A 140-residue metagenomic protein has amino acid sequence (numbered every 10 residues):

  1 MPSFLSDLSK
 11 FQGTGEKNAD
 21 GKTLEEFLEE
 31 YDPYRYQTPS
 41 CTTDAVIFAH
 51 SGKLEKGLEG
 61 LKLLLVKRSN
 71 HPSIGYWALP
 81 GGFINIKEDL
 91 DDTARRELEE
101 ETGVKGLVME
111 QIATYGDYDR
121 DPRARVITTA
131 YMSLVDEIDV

Functional and structural regions predicted by a protein language model:
M1-V140: N-terminal leader/linker segments that precede catalytic domains of diphosphate-processing enzymes
